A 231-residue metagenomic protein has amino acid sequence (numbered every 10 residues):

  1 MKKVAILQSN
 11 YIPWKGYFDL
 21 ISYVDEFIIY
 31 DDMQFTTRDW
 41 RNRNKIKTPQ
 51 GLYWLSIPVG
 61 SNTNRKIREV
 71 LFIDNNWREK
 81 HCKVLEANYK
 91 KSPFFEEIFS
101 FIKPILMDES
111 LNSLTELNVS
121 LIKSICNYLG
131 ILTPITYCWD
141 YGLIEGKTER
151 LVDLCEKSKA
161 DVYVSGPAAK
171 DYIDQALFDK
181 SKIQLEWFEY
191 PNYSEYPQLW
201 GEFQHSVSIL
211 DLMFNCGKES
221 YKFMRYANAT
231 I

Functional and structural regions predicted by a protein language model:
M1-I231: Residues lining hydrophobic/aromatic ligand-binding pockets adjacent to catalytic sites
